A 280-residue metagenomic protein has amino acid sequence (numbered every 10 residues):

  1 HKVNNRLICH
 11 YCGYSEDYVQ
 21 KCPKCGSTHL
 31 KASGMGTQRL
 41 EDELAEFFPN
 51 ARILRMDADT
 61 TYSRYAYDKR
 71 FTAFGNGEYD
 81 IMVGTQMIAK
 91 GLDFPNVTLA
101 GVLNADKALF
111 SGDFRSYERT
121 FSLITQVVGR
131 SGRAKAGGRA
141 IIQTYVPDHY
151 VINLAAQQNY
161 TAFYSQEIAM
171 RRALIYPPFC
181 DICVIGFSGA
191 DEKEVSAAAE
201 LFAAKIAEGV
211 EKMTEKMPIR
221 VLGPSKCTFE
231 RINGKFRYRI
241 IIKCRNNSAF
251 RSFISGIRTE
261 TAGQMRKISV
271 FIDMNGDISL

Functional and structural regions predicted by a protein language model:
H1-S196, T228-E230, R239-I240, S248 (+1 more regions): Inter-lobe coupling/hinge segments of SF2-like helicase ATPases
F47-T61, M213-L222, S269-D273: Conserved RecA-like helicase motor-core motifs
T161, S196-L222: Short amphipathic alpha-helix segments
F179-C183, I219, G234-Y238, R266-I268: Residues at beta-strand starts and edge strands
A198-K205, R251-E260: Short amphipathic alpha-helices in soluble, non-transmembrane regions that often serve as interface/regulatory elements
M213-T214, P218, R231-F236, S248: Nucleotide-binding motor/catalytic cores of P-loop/tubulin-like NTPases across gene-expression machines
R220-N233, S269-L280: Short proline/glycine- and acidic-rich turn/helix-capping motifs at secondary-structure junctions
N247, S255-L280: Generic C-terminus detector
